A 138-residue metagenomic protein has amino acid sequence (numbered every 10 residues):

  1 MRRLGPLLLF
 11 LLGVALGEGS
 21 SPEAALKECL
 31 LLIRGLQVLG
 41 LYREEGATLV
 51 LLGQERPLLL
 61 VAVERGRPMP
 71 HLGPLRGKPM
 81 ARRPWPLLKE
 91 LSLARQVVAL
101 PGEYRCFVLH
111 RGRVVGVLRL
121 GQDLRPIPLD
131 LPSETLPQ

Functional and structural regions predicted by a protein language model:
R2-L8, G13-Q138: Long, terminal "pre-/pro-" and other extracytoplasmic accessory regions that lie outside the mature folded/catalytic
